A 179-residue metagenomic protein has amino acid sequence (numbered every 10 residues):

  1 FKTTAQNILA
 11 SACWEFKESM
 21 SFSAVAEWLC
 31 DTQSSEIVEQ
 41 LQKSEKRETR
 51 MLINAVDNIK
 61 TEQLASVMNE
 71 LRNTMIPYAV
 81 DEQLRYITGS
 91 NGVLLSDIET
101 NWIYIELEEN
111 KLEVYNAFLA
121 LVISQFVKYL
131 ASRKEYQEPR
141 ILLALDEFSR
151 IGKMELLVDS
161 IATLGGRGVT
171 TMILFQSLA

Functional and structural regions predicted by a protein language model:
F1-V169: P-loop NTPase motor domains
L174-S177: Conserved H-loop
